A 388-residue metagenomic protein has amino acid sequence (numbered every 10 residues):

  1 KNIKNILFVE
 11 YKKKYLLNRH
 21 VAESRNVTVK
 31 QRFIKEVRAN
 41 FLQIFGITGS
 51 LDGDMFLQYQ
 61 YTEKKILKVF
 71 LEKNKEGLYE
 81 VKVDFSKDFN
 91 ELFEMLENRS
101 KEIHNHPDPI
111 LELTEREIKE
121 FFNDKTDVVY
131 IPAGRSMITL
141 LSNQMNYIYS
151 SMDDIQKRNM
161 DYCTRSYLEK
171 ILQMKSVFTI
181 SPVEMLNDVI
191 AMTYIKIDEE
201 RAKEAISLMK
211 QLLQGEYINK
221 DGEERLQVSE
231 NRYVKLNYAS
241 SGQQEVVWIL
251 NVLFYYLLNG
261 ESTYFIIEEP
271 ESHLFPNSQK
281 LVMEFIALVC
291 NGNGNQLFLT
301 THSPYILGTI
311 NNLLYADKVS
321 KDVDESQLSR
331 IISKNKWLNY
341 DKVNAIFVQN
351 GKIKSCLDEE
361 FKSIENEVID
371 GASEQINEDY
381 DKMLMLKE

Functional and structural regions predicted by a protein language model:
K1-N2, G222-E374, E378: Switch/communication elements of ASCE P-loop NTPase nucleotide-binding domains
K1-T164, G292-G294, L307-G308, L314-K336 (+4 more regions): P-loop NTPase switch/coupling surface
N2, K119-E120, T126-M137, L141-Y264 (+3 more regions): Conserved NTPase motor "head" modules and their coupling/switch loops across ABC/AAA+ ATPases, GTPases, and GHKL ATPases
E23, V27, Q31, I195-E199 (+5 more regions): Generic detection of long, well-ordered alpha-helical segments
L51-K65, T193-K203, H273, N277 (+1 more regions): Short N-terminal signal/transit or membrane-insertion segments and the immediately adjacent low-complexity/disordered
D54-F56, I66, Q214, E223 (+1 more regions): Short, acidic/polar N-cap/turn motifs at the starts of alpha helices
T62-I103, P109, L172-I180, E184-L186 (+1 more regions): Short secondary-structure boundary segments
